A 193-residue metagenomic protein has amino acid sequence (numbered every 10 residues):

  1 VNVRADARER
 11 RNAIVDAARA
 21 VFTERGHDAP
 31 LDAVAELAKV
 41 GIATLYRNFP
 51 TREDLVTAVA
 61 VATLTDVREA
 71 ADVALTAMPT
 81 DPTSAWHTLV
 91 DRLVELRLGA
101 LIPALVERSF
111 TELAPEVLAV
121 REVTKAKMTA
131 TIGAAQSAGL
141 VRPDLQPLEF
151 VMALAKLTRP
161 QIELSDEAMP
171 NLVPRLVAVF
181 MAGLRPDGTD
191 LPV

Functional and structural regions predicted by a protein language model:
V1-D28, D32-L37, D54-T57: Basic, helix-initiating cap at the start of DNA-binding domains
A13, A33, S84-R92, E149-A153 (+3 more regions): Amphipathic alpha-helical interaction segments
T23-A29, A100-A114, T189-V193: Short, flexible, glycine-rich and Lys/Arg-enriched loop motifs at helix boundaries that contact anionic partners
G26-H27, R47, R142: Helix-turn-helix/winged-helix DNA-binding modules
K39-F49: Short hydrophobic/aromatic patch on the recognition helix
A58, D66-G99, L113-E116: Hydrophobic alpha-helical connector segments
A62-T65, E112-E163, N171-R175: Amphipathic alpha-helical packing segments from all-alpha helical-bundle domains
E95-A100, A134, V151-M169, M181-P192: Amphipathic C-terminal alpha-helical segment
